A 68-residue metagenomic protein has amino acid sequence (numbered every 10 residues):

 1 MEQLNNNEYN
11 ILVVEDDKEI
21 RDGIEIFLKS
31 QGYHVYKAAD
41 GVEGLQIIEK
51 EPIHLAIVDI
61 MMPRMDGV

Functional and structural regions predicted by a protein language model:
M1-L12: Non-catalytic signal-transmission and effector/linker regions of two-component phosphorelay proteins
E15: Conserved acidic carboxylate
K18-Y36: Two-component/phosphorelay signaling modules centered on CheY-like receiver
D40-E43, D66: Acidic catalytic/metal-coordinating carboxylates
E51-L55: Short acidic/histidine-rich motifs immediately flanking catalytic phosphotransfer sites in two-component signaling
D59: Active-site residues of response regulator receiver
M62: Receiver (REC) domain active-site loop signature in two-component systems and cognate sites in sensor histidine kinases
